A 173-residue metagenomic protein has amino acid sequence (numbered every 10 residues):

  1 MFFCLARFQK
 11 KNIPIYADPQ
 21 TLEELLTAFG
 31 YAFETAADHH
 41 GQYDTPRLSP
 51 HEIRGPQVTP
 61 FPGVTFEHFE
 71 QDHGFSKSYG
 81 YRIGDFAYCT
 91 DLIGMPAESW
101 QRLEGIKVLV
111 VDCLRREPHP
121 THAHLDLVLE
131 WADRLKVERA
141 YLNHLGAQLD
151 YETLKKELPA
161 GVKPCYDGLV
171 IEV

Functional and structural regions predicted by a protein language model:
M1-C89, K155-V173: Binuclear metal-dependent hydrolase catalytic cores
G94-V173: Cap/insert and terminal regions of metallo-dependent hydrolase folds
